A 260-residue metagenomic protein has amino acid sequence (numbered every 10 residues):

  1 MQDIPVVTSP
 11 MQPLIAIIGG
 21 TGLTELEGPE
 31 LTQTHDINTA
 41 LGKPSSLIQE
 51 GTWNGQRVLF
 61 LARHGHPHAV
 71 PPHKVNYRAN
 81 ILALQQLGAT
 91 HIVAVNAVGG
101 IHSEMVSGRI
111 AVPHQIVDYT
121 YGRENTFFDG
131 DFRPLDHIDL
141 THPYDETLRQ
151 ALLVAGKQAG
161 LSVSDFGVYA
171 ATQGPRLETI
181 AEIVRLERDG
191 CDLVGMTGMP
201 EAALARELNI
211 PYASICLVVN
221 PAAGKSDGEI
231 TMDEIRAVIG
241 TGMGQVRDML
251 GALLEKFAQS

Functional and structural regions predicted by a protein language model:
Q2-T141: Metabolite-binding pocket within alpha/beta catalytic cores that recognizes anionic/polar moieties
I81, I183, M199-A202: Generic hydrophobic/aromatic pocket-lining and core-packing "Φ" positions
Q85-G88, E187, R206: Non-catalytic positions within long, well-ordered alpha-helices that form the structural scaffold/packing of enzyme
T90-H91, D192, P211: Short acidic/polar active-site loop segments enriched in Thr and Asp
H142-R188: Active-site rim beta-loop-alpha module in soluble metabolic enzymes
M196-E234: Zn-dependent metallopeptidase/amidohydrolase metal-coordination segment
A222-S260: His/Asp/Glu-rich mid-to-C-terminal helical/loop segments that flank catalytic regions of hydrolases
